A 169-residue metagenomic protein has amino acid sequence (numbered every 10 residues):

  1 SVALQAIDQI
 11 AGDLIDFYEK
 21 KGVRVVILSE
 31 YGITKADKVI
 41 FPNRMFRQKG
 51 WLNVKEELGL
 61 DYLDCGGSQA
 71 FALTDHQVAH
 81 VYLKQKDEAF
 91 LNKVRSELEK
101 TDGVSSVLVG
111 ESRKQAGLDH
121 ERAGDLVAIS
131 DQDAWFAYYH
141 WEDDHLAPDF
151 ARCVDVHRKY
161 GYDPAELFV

Functional and structural regions predicted by a protein language model:
V2-Q5: The substrate-binding groove and active-site-proximal loops of carbohydrate-active enzymes, especially glycoside
Q9, D13-V169: Secreted, luminal/periplasmic, and some membrane-associated catalytic domains that remodel anionic oxygen-ester
